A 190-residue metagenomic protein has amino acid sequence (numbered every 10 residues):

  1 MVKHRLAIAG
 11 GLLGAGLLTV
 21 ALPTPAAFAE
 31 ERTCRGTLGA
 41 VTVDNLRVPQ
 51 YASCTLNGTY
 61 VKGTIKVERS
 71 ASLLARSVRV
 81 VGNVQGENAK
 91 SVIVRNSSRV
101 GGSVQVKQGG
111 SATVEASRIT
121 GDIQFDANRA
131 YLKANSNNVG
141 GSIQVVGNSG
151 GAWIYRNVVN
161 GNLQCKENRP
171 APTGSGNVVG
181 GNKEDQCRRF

Functional and structural regions predicted by a protein language model:
M1-A15: N-terminal export and membrane-targeting signals
G10, T19-F190: Extended beta-solenoid/beta-helix repeat architectures
